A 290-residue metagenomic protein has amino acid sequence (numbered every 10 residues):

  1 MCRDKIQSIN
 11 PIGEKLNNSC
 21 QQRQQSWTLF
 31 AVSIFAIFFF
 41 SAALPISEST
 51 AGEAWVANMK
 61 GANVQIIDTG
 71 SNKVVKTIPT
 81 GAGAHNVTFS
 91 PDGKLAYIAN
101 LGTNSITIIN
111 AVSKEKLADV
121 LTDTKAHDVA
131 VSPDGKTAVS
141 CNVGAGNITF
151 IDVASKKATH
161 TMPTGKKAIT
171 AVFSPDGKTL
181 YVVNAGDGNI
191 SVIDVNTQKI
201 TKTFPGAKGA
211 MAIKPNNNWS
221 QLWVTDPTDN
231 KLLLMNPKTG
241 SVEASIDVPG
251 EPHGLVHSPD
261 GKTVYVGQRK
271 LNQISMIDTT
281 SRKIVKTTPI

Functional and structural regions predicted by a protein language model:
M1-S26: N-terminal secretory signal peptides that target proteins for export/translocation
Q24-F38: Sec-dependent N-terminal signal peptides
F35-I290: Predominantly soluble domains enriched in secretory-pathway, periplasmic, or organellar proteins
